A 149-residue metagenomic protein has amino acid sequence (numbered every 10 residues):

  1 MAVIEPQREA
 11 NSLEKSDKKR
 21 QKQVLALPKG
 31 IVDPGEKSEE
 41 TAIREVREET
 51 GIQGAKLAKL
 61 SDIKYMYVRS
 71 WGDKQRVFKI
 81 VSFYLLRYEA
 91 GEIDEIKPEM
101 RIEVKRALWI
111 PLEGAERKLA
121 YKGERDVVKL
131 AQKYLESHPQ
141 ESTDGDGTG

Functional and structural regions predicted by a protein language model:
M1-P28: N-terminal strand-loop-strand
K19, K74-I80, R101-V104: A generic structural micro-feature
A26, F78, W109: Short aromatic/basic micro-patch
L27-S61: The catalytic Nudix box helix
G51-E92: Active-site segment of metal-dependent pyrophosphate-handling enzymes, primarily the Nudix hydrolase catalytic core
L85, E95-V128: NUDIX/MutT-family hydrolases
R117-G149: Charged phosphate-binding loop/patch that engages nucleotide di/tri-phosphates or the phosphate backbone of nucleic
